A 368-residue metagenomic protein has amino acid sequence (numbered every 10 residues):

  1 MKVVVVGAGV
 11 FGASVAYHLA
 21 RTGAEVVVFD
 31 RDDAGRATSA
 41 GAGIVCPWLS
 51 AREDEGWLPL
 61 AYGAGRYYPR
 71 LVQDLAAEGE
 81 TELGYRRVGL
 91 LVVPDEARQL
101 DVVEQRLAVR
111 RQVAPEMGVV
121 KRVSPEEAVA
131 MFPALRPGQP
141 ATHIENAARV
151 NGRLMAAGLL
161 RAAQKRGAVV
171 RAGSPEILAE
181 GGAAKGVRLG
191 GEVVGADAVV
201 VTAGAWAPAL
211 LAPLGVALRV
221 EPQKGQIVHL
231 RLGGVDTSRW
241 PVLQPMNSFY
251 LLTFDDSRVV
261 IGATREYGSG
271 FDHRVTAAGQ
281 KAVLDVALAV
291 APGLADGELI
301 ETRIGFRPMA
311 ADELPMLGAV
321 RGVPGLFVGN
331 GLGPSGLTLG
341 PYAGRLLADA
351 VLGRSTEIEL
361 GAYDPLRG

Functional and structural regions predicted by a protein language model:
V4-V6, V194-W206, G344: Short hydrophobic core segments
V10-F11: Hydrophobic/small residue at the entry helix of a nucleotide-binding pocket
S14-T22, F29-R31, G43-I44, E80-R86 (+1 more regions): Active-site substrate-recognition segment that forms the wall of the catalytic cavity or substrate channel
I44-E127, M131, V286-L288: Dinucleotide-binding Rossmann-like beta1-alpha1 core, especially the glycine-rich loop that anchors the ADP
P59-Y62, V93-V102, T142-R161, R274-G279 (+1 more regions): Short beta-strand to alpha-helix junction loop
T81-P94, V109, E116-R166, T264-G268 (+2 more regions): Helix-loop-beta segment of a Rossmann-like dinucleotide-binding subdomain
V170-K185: A conserved short coil-to-beta-strand element within the FAD-binding core of flavoproteins
A291-G368: C-terminal catalytic lobe of FAD-dependent flavoproteins
